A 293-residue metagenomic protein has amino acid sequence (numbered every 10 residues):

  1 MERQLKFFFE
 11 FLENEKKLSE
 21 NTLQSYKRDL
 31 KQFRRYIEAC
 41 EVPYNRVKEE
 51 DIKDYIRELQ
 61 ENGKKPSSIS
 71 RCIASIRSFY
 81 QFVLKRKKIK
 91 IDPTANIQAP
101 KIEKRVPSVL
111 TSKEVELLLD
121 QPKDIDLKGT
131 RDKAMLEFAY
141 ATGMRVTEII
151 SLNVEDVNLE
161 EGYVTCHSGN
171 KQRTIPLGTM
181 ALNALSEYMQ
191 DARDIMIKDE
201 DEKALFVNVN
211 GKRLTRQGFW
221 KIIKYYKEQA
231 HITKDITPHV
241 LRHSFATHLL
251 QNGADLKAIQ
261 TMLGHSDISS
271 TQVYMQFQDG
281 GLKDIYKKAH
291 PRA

Functional and structural regions predicted by a protein language model:
M1-A293: Conserved catalytic core of the tyrosine transesterase superfamily
